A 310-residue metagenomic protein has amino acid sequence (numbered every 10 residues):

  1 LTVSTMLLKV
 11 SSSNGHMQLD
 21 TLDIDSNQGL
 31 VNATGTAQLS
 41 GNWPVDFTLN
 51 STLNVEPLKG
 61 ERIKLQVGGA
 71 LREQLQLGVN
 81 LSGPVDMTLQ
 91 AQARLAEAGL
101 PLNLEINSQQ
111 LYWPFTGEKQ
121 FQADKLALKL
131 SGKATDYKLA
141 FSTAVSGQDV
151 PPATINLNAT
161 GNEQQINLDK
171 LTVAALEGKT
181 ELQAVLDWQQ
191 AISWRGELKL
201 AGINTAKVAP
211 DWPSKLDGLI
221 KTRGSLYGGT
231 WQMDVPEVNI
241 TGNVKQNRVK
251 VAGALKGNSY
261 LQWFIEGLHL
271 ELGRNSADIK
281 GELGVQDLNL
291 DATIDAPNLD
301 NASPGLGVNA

Functional and structural regions predicted by a protein language model:
L1, I106-S108, L198: Tryptophan-anchored aromatic micro-motifs
T5-G15, T21-I24, V31-N42, L49-S51 (+15 more regions): Extended lipid/amphipathic-ligand handling interfaces
P57, T116-E118, E177, W212 (+1 more regions): Acidic, low-complexity segments
K59, Y112, P151-P152, N204: Extended charged/polar low-complexity repeat regions
L104, W113-G117, L139, T143 (+2 more regions): Extended heptad-repeat coiled-coil alpha-helical rods/stalks used as oligomerization and spacing scaffolds in large
W113-T116, T205-P210: Extracellular loop and loop/strand-boundary signature of outer-membrane beta-barrel proteins
